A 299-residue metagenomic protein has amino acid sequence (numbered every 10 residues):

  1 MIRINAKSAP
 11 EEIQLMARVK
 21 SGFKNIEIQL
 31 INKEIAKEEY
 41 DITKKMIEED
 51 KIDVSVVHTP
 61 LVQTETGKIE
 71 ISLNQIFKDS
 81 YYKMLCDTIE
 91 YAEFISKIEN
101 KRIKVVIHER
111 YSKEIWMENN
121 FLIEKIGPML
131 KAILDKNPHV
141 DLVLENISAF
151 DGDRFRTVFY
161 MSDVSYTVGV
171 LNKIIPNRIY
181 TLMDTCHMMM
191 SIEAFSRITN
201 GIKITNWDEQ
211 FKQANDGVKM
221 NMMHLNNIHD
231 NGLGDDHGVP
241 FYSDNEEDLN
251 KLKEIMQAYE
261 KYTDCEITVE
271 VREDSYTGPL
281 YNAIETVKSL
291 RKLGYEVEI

Functional and structural regions predicted by a protein language model:
M1-E90, P176, L182, K288 (+1 more regions): N-terminal pre-domain/capping segments
I2-S8, K24-I28, D53-T59, I103-I107 (+4 more regions): Hydrophobic faces of well-ordered beta-strands that scaffold small-molecule active sites in alpha/beta enzyme cores
K7-E11, Q29-K33, T59-V62, R110-S112 (+5 more regions): Active-site beta-loop-alpha junctions enriched in small/polar residues
E12-I13, A36-T43, K78-Y91, N119-A132 (+4 more regions): Well-ordered, non-membrane alpha-helical segments in soluble/globular domains
I47-P60, I133, V168-I174, L249-Y259: Alpha-helix-loop-beta-strand connector modules within alpha/beta enzyme cores
E49, T66-Y180, Y281-N282: Active-site acidic/histidine proton-transfer and metal-coordination neighborhood in alpha/beta enzyme cores
G67-Y82, W116-M117, R154-S165, M188-D264: Gly/Pro-rich active-site loop or hairpin
M256-E260, T268, R272-I299: C-terminal accessory extensions appended to soluble enzyme cores
